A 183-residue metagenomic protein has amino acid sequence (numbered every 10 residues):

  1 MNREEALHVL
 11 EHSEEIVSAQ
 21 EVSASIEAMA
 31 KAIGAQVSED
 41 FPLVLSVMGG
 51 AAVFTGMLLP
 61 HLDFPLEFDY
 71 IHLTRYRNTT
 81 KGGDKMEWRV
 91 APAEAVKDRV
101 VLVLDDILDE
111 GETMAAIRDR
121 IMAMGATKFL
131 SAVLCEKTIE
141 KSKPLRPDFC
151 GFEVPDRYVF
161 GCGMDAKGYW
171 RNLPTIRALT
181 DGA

Functional and structural regions predicted by a protein language model:
M1-A183: PRPP-associated nucleotide enzymes
